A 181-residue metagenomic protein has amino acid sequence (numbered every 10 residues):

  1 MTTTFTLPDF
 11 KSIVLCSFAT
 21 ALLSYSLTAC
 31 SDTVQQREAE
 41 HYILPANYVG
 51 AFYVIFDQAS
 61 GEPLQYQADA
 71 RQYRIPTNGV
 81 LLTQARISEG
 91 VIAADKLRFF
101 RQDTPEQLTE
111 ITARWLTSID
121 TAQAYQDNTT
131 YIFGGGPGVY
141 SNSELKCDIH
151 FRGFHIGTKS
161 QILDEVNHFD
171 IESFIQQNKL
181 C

Functional and structural regions predicted by a protein language model:
T2-S17: Bacterial N-terminal signal peptides that target proteins for export
T6-F10, L23, D32: Short intrinsically disordered, low-complexity segments
T28-A29: C-terminal motif of bacterial Sec signal peptides marking the signal peptidase cleavage site
V34-C181: Protease-labile, long low-complexity intrinsically disordered regions enriched in Pro/Ser/Thr
